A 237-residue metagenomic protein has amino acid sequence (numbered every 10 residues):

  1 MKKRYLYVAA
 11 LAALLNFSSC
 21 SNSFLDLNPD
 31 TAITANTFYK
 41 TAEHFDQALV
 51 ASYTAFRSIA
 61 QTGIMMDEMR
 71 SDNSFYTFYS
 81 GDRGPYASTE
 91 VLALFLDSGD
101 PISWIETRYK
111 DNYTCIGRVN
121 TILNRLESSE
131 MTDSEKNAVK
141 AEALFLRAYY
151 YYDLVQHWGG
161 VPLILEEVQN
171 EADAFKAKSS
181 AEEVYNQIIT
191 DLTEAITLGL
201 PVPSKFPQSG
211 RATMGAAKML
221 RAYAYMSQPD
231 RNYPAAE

Functional and structural regions predicted by a protein language model:
M1-V8: Bacterial N-terminal signal peptides that target proteins for export
L14-F17, Y151: Bacterial Sec-type N-terminal signal peptides, specifically the leucine/valine-rich hydrophobic h-region
C20-M69: Membrane-proximal, proline-rich intrinsically disordered regions
D46-V50, T54-S58, R83-W158, D173-F175 (+2 more regions): Conserved, well-structured interaction surfaces
K140, R147, R221-Y223, Q228: Structural register within alpha-helical repeat arrays
V155-Q156, P162, S227-N232: Short coil/turn linking the two alpha-helices of tandem helical-hairpin repeats
S209-L220: Amphipathic alpha-helical protein-interaction segments enriched in hydrophobic
